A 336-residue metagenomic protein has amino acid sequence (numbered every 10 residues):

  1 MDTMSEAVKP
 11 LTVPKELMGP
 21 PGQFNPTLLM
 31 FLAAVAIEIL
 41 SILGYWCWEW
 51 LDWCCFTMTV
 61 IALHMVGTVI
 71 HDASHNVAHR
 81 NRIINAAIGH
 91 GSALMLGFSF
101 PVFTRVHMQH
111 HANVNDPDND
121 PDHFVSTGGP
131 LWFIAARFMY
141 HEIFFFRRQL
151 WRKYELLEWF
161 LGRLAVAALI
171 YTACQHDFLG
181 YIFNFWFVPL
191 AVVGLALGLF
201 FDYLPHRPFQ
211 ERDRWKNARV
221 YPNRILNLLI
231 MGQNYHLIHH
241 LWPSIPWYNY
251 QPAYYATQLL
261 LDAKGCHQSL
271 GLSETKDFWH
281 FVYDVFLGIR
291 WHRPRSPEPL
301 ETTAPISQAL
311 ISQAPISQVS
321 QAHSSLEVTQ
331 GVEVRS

Functional and structural regions predicted by a protein language model:
M1-A62, A93-V188, W247-S336: Non-catalytic, topology-defining segments of multipass membrane proteins
C47-S92: Long, highly hydrophobic alpha-helical transmembrane signal-anchor segments
V60-I70, S99, F103, V188-R212: Transmembrane alpha-helical segments that form the membrane-embedded catalytic/substrate-channel core of multi-pass
I61, N223-Q233: Long helical/loop segments within the catalytic core of UDP-sugar-dependent glycosyltransferases, especially the large
V66-N76, F103-N115, D202-P208, L229-I245: Histidine-centered catalytic micro-motifs
A78-F98, D116-L131, D213-L226: Juxtamembrane helix-capping/reentrant segments at transmembrane boundaries
I88-G89, L197, Y235: Residue-level signal for cytosolic alpha-helical hairpin/rod architecture
